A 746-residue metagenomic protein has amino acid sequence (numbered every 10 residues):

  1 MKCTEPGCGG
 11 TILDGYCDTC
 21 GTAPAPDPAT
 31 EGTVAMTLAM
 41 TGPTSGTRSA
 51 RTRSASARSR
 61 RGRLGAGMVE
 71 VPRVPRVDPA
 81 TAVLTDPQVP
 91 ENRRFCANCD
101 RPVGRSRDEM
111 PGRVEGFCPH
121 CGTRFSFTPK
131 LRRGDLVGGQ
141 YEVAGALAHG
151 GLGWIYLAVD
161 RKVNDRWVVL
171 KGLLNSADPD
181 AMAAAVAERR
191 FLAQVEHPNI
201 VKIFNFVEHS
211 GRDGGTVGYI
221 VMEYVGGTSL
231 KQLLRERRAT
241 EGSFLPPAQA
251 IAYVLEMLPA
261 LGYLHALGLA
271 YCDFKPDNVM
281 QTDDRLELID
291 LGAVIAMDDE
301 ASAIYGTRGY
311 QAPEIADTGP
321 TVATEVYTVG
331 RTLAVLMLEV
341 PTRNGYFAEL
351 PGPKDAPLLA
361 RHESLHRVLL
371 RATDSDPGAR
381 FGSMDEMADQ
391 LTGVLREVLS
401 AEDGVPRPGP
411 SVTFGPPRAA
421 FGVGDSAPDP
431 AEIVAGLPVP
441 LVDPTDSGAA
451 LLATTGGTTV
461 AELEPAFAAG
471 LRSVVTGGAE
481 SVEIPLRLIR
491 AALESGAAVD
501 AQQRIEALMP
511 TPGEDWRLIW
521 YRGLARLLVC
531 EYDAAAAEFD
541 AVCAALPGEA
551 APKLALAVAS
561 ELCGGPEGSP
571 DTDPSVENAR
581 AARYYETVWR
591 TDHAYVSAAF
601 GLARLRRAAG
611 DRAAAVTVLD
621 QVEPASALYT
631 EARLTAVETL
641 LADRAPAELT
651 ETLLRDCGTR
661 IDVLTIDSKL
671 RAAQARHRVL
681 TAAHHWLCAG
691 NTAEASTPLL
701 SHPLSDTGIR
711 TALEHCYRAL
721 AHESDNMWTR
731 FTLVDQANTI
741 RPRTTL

Functional and structural regions predicted by a protein language model:
V143-G151, I155: Protein kinase glycine-rich loop
Y156-L157, N164-N175: Glycine-rich ATP phosphate-binding loop
A177-Q194: AlphaC helix of the eukaryotic protein kinase fold
K202-G218: Short beta-strand micro-motifs within the conserved protein kinase catalytic domain, predominantly in the N-lobe
D213-S229, L233: Conserved short submotifs of the Hanks-type protein kinase catalytic core that shape the nucleotide-binding pocket
Y253-V254: Activation segment signature within eukaryotic-like protein kinase domains
M257-L269: Protein kinase catalytic-loop region centered on the HRD/HxD motif
A401-A492: Regulatory extensions appended to serine/threonine kinase catalytic cores
